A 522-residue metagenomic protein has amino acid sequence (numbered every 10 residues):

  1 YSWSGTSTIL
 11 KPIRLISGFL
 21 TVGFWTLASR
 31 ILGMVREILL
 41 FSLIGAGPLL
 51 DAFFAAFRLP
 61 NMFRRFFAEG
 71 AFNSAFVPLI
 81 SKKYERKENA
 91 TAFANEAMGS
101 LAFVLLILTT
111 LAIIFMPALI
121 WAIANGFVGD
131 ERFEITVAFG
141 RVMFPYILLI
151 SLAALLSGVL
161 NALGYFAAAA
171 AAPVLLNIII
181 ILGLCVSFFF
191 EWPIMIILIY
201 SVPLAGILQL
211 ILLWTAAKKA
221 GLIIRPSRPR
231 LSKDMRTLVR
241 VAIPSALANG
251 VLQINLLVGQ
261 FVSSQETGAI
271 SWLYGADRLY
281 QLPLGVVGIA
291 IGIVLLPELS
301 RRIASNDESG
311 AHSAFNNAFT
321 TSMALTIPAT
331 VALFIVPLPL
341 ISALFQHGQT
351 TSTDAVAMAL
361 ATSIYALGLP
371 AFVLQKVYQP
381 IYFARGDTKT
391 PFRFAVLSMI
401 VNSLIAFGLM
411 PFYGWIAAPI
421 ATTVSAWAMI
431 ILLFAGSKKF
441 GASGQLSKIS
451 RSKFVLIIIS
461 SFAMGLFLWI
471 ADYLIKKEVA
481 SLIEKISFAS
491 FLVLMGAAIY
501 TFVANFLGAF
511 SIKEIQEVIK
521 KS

Functional and structural regions predicted by a protein language model:
W3-S522: Membrane-embedded alpha-helical bundles of multi-pass transporters/translocases, especially carrier/permease families
